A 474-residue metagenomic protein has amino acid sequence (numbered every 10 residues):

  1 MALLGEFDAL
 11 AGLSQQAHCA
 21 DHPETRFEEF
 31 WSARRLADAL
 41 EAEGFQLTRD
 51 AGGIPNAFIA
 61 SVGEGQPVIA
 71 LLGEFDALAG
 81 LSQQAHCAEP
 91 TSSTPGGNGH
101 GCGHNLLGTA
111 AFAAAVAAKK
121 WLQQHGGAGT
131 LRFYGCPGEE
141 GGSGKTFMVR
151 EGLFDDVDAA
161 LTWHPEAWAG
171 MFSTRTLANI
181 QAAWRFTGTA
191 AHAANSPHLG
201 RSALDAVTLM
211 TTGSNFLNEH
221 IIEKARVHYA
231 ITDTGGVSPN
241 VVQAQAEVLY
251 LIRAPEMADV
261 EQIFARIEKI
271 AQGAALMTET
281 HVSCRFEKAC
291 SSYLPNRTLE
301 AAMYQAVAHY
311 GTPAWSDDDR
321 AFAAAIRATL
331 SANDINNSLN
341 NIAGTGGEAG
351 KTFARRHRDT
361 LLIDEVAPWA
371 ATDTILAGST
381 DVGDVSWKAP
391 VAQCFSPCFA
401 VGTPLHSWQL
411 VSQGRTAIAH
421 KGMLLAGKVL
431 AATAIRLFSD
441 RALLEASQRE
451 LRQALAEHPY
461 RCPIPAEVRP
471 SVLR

Functional and structural regions predicted by a protein language model:
M1, P67-A70, L131-R132, D158-L161 (+2 more regions): Structural motif
M1-H100, N105, T109-T130: Acidic/His- and Gly-rich active-site-bordering loop/insert found across diverse amide/peptide-bond hydrolases
L3, C19, A60, L71 (+10 more regions): Divalent metal-coordination and catalytic microenvironments
S14, D76-P90, T174-F186, F399-S407: Acidic-glycine-rich active-site phosphate/pyrophosphate-binding loop
T25, Y134-G138, E287-S292: Conserved short loop/turn motifs at secondary-structure junctions
A57-F58, L78, T91-G99, N105-L106 (+2 more regions): Histidine/acidic-residue-rich, glycine-tolerant segments that coordinate divalent metal ions
A85-G101, T187-A191, V366-W369, S407-T416: Glycine/charged-rich beta-loop-alpha catalytic/anionic-binding loops adjacent to active sites
T208-R474: Metal-dependent amide/peptide-bond hydrolase catalytic core, centered on the "pita-bread" metallohydrolase fold
